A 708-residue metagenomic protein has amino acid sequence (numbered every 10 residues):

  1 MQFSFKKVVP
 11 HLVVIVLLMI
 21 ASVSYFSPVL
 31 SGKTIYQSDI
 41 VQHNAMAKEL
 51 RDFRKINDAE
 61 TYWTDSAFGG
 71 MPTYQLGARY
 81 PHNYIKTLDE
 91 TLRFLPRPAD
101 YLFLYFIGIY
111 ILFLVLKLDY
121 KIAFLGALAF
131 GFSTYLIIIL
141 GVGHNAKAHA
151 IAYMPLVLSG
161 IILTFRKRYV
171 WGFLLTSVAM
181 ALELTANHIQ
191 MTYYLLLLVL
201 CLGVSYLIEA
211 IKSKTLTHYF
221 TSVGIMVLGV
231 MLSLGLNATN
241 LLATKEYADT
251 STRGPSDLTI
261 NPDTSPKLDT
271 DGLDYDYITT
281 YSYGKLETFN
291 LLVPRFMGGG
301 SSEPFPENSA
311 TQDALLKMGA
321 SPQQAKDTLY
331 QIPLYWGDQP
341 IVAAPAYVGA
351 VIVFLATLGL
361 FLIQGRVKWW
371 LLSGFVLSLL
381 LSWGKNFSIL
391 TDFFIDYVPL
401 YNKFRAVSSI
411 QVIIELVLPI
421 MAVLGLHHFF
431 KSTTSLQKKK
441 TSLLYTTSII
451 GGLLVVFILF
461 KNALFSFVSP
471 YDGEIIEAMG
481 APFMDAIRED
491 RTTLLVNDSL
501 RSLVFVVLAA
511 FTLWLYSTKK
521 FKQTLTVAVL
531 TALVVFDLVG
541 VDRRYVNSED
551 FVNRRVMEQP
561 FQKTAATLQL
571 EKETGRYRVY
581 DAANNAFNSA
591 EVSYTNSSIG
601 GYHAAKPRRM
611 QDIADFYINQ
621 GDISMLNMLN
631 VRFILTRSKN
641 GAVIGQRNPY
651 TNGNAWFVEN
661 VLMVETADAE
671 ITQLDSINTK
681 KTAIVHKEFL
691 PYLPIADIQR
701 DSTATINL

Functional and structural regions predicted by a protein language model:
P10-M46, G229-A243, L377-L380, L454-V455 (+1 more regions): Transmembrane signal-anchor helices characteristic of membrane glycosylation enzymes that use polyprenol
M19-L112, L128-I151, P266-V348, L381-T391 (+2 more regions): Membrane-interface coil-to-helix junctions
Y25, I35, K267-G272, T279-S282 (+3 more regions): Flexible, solvent-exposed extracytoplasmic
A47, E246-P294, L533-S597: Membrane-interface segments at or immediately adjacent to transmembrane helices that form the boundary between
P96-I109, A343-G359, I414-V423, R501-A509: Hydrophobic alpha-helical transmembrane segments
F113-F132, K167-F173: Transmembrane-helix signature of polytopic, membrane-embedded enzymes that assemble or transfer cell-envelope glycans
G143-Y153, T164-A181, I189-M226, V230 (+2 more regions): Contiguous transmembrane helix-bundle modules in multi-pass membrane proteins
D550-Q562, N596-L629: Luminal/periplasmic acceptor-recognition loop/helix of membrane-associated glycosyltransferases
